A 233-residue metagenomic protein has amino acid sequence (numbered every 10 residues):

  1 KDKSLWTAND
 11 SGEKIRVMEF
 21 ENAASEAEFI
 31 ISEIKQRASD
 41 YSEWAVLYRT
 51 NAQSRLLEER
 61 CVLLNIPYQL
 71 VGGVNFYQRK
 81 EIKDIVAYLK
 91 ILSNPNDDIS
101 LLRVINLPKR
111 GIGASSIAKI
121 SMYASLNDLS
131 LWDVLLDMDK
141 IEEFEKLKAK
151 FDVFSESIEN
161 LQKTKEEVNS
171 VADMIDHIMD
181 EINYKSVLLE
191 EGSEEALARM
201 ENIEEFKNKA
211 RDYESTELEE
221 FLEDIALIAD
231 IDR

Functional and structural regions predicted by a protein language model:
K1-P67, K90-N94, L126, K148 (+1 more regions): Helicase P-loop NTPase motor core
D2, N9-I15, G72-G73, G113 (+2 more regions): Glycine-centered flexibility motif
A8, M18-F20, V71-G73, F221-D224: Conserved beta-strand termini and adjacent loop/short-helix elements that scaffold enzyme active sites in alpha/beta
E19, T50, V74, P108-K109: Structured beta->alpha junctions
N22, Y77-K80: Residue-level recognition of hydrophobic positions within alpha-helical transmembrane segments
D40, S54-I66, R79, V86-R233: Conserved helicase C-terminal RecA-like lobe
V46, G72-G73, L136, E191: Proline- and acidic/polar-enriched loop/turn elements at helix boundaries
N65-N75: Conserved RecA-like helicase motor-core motifs
